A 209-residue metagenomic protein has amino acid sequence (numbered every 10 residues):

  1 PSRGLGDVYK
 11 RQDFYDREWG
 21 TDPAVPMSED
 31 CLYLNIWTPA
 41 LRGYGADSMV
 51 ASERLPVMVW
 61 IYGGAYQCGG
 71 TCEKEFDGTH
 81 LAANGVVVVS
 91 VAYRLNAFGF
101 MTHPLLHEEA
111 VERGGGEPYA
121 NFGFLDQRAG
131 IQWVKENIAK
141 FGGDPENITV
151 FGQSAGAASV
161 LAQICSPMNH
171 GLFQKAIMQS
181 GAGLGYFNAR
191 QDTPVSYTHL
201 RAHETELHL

Functional and structural regions predicted by a protein language model:
P1-Y9, H199-L209: Single conserved hydrophobic/aromatic residue that forms the stacking wall/gate of nucleotide- or nucleobase-binding
R3, D7-S28: Aromatic- and Gly/Pro-rich amphipathic surface segment
Y15-E18, L32, R128, E206-H208: Intrinsically disordered, low-complexity regions of eukaryotic proteins
T21-L200: Serine-hydrolase-like catalytic core of hydrolytic proteins
